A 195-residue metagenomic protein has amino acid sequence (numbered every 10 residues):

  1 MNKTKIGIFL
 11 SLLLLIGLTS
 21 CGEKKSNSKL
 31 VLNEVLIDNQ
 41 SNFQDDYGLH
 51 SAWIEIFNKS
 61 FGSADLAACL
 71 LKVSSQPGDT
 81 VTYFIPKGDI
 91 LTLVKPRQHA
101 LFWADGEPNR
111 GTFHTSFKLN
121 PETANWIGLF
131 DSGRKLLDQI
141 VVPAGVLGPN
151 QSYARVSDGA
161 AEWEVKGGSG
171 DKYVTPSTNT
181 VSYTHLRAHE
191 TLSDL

Functional and structural regions predicted by a protein language model:
M1-I8: Bacterial N-terminal signal peptides that target proteins for export
N2, G22, L192-S193: Intrinsically disordered, low-complexity Ser/Thr/Pro-rich tracts
L10-G17: Bacterial N-terminal signal peptides
C21-R187: Intrinsically disordered, low-complexity linkers and terminal tails enriched in Ser/Thr/Pro/Gly with interspersed basic
H185-A188, L192-L195: Single conserved hydrophobic/aromatic residue that forms the stacking wall/gate of nucleotide- or nucleobase-binding
